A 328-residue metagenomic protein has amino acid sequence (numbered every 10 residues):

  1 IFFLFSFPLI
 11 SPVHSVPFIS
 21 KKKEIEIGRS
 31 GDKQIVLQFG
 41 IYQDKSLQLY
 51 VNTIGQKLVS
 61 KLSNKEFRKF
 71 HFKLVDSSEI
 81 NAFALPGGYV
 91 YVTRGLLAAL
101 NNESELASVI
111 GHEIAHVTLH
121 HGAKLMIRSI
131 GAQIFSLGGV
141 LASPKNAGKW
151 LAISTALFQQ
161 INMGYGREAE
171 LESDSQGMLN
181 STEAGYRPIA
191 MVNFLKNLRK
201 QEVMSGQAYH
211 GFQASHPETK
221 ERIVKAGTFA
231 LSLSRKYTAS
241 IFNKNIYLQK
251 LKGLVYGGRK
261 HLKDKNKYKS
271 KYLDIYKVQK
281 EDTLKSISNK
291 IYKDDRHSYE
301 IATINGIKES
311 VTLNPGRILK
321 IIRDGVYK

Functional and structural regions predicted by a protein language model:
I1-P8: Bacterial N-terminal signal peptides
H14-S20, R29, K33, I41 (+8 more regions): Extracytoplasmic and endomembrane cell-envelope/extracellular-matrix remodeling and assembly machinery
G31, I110-G122, E172, Q176: Active-site His/Glu-centered metal-binding helix of metallohydrolases
D44-L58, F70-S77, A132-F135, F194-Q201: Acidic helix-start/capping segments at beta-turn-to-alpha-helix junctions
K73-G88: Catalytic zinc-binding patch centered on the HExxH motif and its immediate surroundings that defines zinc-dependent
Y91-S108, M163-Y165: Short pre-active-site segment immediately N-terminal to the catalytic Zn-binding motif
E103-S104, I114-I130, A142-S143: Catalytic Zn2+-binding segment of zinc metalloproteases
I127-I161: Membrane-active amphipathic alpha-helices enriched in small hydrophobic residues
